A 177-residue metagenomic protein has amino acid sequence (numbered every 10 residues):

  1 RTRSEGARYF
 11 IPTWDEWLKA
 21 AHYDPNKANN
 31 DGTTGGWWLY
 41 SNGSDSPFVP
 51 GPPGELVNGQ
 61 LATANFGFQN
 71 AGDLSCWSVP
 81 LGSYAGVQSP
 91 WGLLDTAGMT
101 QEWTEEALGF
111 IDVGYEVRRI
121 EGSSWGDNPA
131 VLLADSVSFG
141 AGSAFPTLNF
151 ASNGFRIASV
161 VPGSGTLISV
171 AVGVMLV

Functional and structural regions predicted by a protein language model:
R1-D135: Functional-site microenvironments in short loops/helix caps that host divalent-cation chemistry
P12, A64, P146, P162-S164: Proline-rich low-complexity regions
L81, V161-P162: Hydrophobic aliphatic residue packing
F110, S138-N149: Short proline/glycine-enriched turn/loop segments at secondary-structure junctions
F150-V160: Short, structured beta-strand segments at or near domain termini in extracellular proteins/domains
P162-V177: A short, hydrophobic C-terminal helix/tail in secreted or cell-surface proteins
